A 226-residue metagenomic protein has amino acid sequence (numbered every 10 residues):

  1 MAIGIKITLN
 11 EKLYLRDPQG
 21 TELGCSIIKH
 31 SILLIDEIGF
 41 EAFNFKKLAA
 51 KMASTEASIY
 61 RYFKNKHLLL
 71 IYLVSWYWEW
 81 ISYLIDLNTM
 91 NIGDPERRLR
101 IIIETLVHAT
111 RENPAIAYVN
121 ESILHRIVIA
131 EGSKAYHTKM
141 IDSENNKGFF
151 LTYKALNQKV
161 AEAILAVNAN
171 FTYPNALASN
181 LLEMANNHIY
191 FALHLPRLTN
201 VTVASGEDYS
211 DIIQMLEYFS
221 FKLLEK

Functional and structural regions predicted by a protein language model:
M1-T8, K154, Q158-A169, S179 (+1 more regions): C-terminal peripheral helix-coil segments that are non-catalytic and often amphipathic
T8-Q19: Short, Lys/Arg-enriched N-terminal segment that forms or immediately precedes the first helix of a structured domain
Y14, E22-N44: Short, amphipathic alpha-helix enriched in basic
K29-L33, L68-M90, I101-T105: Alpha-helical structural segments
E41-L68: Helix-turn-helix
W80, L84, N113, E131 (+2 more regions): A short secondary-structure junction motif
N88-S122, A178-L181: Hydrophobic alpha-helical connector segments
R97, L124-A166, S210: Amphipathic alpha-helical packing segments from all-alpha helical-bundle domains
